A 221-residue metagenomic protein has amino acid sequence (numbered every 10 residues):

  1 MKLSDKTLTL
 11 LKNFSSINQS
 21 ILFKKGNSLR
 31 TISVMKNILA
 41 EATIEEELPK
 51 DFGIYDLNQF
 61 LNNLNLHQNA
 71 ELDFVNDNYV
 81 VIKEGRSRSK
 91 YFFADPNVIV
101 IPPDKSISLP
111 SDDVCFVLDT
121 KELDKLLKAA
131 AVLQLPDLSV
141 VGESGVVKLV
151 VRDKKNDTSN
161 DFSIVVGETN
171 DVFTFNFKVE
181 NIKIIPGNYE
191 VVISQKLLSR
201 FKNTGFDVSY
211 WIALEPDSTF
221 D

Functional and structural regions predicted by a protein language model:
M1-F93, D112-D221: DNA polymerase processivity clamps
P96-F116: Long, charge-dense
